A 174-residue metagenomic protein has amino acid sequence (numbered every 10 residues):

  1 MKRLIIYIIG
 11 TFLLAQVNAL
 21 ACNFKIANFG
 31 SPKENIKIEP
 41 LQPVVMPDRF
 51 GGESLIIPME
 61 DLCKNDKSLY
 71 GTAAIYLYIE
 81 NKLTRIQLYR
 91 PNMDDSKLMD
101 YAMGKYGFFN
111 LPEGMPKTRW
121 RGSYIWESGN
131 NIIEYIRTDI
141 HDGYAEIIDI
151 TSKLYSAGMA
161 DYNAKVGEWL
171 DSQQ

Functional and structural regions predicted by a protein language model:
M1-L4: Positively charged n-region of N-terminal signal peptides that target proteins for export
Y7-Q16: Bacterial N-terminal signal peptides
I8, E80-T84: Short, compositionally biased strand/turn segments that nucleate or flank brief secondary-structure elements
F12, K67, L77-I79, M115-K117 (+1 more regions): Sterically constrained small-residue positions within well-ordered secondary structures of folded domains
Q16-V17, P58: Disulfide-bonded cysteine motifs in exported proteins
L20-I56, R85-Q174: Non-cytosolic coordination micro-motifs
P43-N81: N-terminal, post-signal-peptide region of Sec/Tat-exported proteins
